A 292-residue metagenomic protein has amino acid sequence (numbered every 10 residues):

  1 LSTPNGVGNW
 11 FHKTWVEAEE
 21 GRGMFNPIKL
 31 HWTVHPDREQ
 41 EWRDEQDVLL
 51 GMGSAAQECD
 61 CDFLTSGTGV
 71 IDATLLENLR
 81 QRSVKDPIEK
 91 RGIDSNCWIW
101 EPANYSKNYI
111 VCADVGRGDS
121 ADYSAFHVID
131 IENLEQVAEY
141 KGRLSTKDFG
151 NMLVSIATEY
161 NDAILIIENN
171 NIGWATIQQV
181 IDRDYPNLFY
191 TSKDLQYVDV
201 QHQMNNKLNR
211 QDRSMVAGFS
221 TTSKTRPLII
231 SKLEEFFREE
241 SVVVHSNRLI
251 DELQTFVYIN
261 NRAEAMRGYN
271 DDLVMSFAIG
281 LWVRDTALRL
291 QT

Functional and structural regions predicted by a protein language model:
L1-T33: Signature of the SF2 helicase/ATPase Hel1-core->accessory helical subdomain module
P4-W10, G23-M24, Q40-Q203, S223 (+2 more regions): RNase H-like, metal-dependent nuclease domains and their acidic two-metal-ion catalytic environment used
V200-A217: Surface-exposed intrinsically disordered loops and tails
A217-S223: Amphipathic alpha-helical blocks and their helix-capping loop/short-beta junctions
